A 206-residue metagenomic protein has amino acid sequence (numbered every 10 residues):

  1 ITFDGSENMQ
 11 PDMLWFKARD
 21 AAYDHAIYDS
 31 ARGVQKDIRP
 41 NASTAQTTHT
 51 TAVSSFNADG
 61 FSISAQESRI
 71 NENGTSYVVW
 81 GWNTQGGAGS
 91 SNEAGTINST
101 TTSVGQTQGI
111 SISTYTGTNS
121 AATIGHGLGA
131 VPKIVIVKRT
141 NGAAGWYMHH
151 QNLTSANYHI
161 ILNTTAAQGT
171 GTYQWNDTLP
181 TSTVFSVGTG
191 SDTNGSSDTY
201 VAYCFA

Functional and structural regions predicted by a protein language model:
I1-A206: Surface-exposed molecular-recognition determinants
